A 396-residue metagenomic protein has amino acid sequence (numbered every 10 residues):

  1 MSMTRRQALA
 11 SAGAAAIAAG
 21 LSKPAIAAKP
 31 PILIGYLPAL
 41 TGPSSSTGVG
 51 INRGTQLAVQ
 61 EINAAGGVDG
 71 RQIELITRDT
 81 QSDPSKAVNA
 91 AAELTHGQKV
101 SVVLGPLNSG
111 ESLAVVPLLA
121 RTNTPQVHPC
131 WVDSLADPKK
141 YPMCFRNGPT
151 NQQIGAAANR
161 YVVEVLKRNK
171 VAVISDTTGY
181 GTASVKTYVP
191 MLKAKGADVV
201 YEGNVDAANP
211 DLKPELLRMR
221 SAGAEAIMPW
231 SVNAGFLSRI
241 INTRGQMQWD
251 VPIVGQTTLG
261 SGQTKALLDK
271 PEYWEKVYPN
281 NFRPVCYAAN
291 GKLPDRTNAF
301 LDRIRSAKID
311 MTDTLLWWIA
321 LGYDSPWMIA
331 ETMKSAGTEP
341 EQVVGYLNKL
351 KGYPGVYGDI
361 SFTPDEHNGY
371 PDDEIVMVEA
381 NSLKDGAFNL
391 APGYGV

Functional and structural regions predicted by a protein language model:
M1, S22-A39: C-terminal segment of N-terminal export signals and the immediately downstream linker at the start of the mature
M1-A15, K23: N-terminal secretory signal peptides and thylakoid transit peptides that target proteins across membranes
G35-G54, R78-S85, L107-N108, I174-T182 (+2 more regions): Extracytoplasmic "Venus flytrap"
S46-R53, A65-P138, V205-L212, A234-G235: Beta-alpha junction/loop-to-helix N-cap segments that form part of ligand/metal-binding clefts
T47, I51-A58, A87-A91, E111-V115 (+13 more regions): Stable alpha-helical elements in mature extracytoplasmic
K99-E202, P252-Y278: Extracytoplasmic ligand/sensor domains, especially the bilobed periplasmic-binding protein
I241-Y323, N381-K384, F388-G395: Extracellular/periplasmic periplasmic-binding protein-like sensory domains
I304-A320, P326-A387: Segments of small-molecule ligand-sensing domains
